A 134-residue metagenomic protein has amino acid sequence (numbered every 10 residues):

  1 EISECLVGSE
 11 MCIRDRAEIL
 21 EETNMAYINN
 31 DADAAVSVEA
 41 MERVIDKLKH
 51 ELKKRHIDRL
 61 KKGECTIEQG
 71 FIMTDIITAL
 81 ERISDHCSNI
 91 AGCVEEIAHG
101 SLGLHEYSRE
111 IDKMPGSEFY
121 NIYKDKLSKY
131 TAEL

Functional and structural regions predicted by a protein language model:
E1-C12: Short, small-residue-biased leader/transition segments that mark boundaries at the very start of proteins
C5, Y27, E81-R82: Short conserved micro-motifs on helix faces and helix-strand junctions that flank and scaffold key functional residues
S9, I19-M41: Long, amphipathic alpha-helical stalk/connector segments used for oligomerization, subunit docking, or mechanical
E10-T23, M114-Y123: Histidine- and acidic-residue-rich, metal-dependent catalytic cores
D15, Y27, Q69-G70: Hydrophobic alpha-helical segments, principally membrane-spanning helices and signal/leader peptides
A34-L134: Long amphipathic all-alpha helical oligomerization modules
